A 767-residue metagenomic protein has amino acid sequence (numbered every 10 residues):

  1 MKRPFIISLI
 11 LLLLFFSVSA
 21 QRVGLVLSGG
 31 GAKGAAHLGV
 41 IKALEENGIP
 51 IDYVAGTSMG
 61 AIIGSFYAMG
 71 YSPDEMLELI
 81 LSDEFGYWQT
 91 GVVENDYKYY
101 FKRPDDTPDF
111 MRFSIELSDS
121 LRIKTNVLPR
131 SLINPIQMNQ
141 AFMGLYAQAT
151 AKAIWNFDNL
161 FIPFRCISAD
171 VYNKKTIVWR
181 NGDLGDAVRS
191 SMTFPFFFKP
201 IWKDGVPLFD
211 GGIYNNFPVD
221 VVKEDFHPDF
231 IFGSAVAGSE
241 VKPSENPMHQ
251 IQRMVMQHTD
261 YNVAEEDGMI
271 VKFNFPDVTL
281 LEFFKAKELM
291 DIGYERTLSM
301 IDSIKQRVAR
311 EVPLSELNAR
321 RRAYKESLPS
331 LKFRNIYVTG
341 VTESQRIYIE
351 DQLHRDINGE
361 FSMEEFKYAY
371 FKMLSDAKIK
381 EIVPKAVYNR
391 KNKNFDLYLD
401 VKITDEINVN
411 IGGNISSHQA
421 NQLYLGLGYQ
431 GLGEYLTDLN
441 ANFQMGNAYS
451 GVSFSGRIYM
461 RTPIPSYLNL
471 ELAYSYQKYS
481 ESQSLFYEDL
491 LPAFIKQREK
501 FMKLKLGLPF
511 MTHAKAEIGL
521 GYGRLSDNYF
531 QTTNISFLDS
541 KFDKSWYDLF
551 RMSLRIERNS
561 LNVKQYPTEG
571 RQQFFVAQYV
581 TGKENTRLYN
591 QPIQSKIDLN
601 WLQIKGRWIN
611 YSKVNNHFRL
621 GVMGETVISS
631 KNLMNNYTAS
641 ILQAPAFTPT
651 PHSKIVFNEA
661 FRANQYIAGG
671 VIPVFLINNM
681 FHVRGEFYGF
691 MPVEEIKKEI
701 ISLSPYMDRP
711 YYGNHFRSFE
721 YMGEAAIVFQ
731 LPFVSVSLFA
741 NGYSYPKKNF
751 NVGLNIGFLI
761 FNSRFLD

Functional and structural regions predicted by a protein language model:
M1-V23, D767: Bacterial Sec-dependent N-terminal signal peptides
A20-T57, S65-I382, A386-Y388, V401-D405: Patatin-like phospholipase
S168-V171, F273, V338-T342, V401-D405 (+7 more regions): Flexible glycine-/small-residue-rich
P218-V219, I251-A264, G670, P710-N714 (+1 more regions): Short glycine-rich, acidic/polar surface loops and turns
D356-E360, E364, P705-F716, M722-E724 (+1 more regions): C-terminal soluble interaction/assembly domains
E364, S375, E381-L561, Q565 (+5 more regions): Gram-negative/organellar outer-membrane beta-barrel architecture
N408, L549-N678, H682-E695, I700-P710: C-terminal outer-membrane beta-barrel translocator/porin domains of Gram-negative envelope proteins and their
